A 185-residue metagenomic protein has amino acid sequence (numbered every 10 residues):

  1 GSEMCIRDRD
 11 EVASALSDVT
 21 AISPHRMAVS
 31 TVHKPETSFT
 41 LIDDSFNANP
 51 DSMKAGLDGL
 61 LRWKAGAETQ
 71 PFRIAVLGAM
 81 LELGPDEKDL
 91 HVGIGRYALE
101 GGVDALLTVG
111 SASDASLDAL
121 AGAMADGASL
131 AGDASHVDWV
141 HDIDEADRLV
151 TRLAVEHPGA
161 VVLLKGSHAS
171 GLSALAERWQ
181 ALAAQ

Functional and structural regions predicted by a protein language model:
S2-Q185: ATP-dependent carboxylate-amine ligase
